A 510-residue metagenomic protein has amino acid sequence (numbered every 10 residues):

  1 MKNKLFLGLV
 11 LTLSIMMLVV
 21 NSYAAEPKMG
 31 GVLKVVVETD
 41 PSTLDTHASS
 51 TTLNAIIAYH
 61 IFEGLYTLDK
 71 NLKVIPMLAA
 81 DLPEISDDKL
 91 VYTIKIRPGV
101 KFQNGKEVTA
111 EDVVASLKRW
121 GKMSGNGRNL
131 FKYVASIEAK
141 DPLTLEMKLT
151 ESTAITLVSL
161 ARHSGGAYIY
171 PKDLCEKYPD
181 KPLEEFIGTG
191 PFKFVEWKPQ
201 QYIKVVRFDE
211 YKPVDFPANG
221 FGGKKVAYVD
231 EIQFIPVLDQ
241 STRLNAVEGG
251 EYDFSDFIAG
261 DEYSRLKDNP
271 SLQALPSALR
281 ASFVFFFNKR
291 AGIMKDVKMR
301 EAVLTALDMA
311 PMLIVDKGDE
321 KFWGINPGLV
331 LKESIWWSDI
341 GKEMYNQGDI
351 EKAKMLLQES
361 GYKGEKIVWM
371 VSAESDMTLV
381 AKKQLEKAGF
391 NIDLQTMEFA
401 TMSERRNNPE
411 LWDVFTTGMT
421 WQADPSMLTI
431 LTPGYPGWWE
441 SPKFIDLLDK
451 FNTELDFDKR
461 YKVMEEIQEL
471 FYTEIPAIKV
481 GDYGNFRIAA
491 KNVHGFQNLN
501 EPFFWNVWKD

Functional and structural regions predicted by a protein language model:
M29-T39, V91-I94, V113-S116, L145-M147 (+5 more regions): Short, well-ordered beta-strand elements
V36-D87, K118, I187: N-terminal lobe/hinge region of extracytoplasmic solute-binding protein
T39-A55, L78-A79, K106, S152-G165 (+2 more regions): A structural "hinge/loop" feature
T51-L53, I57, K198, Y202-I203 (+5 more regions): Detector for C-terminal structural segments
D81-N126, K140, E146-K148, A246 (+1 more regions): Aromatic- and charge-enriched surface segment that lines or borders ligand/interaction sites
K95, N129-C175, D180, E185-K198: Surface-exposed binding/hinge segments that line and control ligand-binding clefts or catalytic entry sites
F192, K321-E359, D376: Structural transition elements
P213-R265, N391-D393: Ligand-site clamp/hinge motif
